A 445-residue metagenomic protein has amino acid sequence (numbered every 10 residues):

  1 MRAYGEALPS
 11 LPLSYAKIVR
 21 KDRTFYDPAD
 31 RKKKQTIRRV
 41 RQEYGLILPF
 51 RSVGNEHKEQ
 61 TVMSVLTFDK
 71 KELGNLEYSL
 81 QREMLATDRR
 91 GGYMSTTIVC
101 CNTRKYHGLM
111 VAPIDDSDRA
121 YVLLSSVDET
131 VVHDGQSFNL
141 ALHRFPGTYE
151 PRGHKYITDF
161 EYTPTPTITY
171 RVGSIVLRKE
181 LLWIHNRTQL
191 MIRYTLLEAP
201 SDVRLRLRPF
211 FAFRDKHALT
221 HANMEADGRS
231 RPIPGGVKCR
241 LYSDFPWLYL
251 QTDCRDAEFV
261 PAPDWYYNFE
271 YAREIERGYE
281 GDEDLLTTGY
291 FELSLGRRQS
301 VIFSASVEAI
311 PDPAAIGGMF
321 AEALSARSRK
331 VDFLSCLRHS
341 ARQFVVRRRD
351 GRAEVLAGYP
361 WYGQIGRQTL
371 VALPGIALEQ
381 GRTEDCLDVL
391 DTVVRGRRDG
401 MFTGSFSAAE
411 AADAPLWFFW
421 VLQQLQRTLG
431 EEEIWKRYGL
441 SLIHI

Functional and structural regions predicted by a protein language model:
R2, R20-R23, R31, R38-R41 (+1 more regions): Basic polycationic patches enriched in arginine
R2-Y4, L8-K17, K21, G54: N-terminal polybasic/positive-inside topogenic patches
A16, R23, E43-F50, E56-R329 (+4 more regions): Terminal accessory carbohydrate-recognition/targeting modules of carbohydrate-active enzymes
R171, F269-G278, H339-A353, T392-F402: Active-site-adjacent bridging/hinge elements
E198-A199, T220-N223, P232, L241 (+4 more regions): Aromatic-rich carbohydrate-recognition surfaces in CAZymes
P313-L356: An acidic-aromatic substrate-binding cleft motif
G351-T369: Internal amphipathic alpha-helical repeat/solenoid segments
